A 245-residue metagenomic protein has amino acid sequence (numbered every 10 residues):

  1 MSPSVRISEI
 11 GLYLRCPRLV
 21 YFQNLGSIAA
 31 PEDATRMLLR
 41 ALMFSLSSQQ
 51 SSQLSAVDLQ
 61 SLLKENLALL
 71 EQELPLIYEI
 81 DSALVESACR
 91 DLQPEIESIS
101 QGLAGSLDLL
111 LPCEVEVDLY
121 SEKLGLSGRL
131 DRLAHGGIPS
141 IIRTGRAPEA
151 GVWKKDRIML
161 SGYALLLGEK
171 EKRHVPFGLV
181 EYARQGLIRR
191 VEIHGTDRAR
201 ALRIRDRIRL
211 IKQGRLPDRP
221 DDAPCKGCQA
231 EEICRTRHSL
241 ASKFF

Functional and structural regions predicted by a protein language model:
M1-L133, L240, F244-F245: Metal-dependent nuclease catalytic cores that hydrolyze phosphodiester bonds in DNA/RNA, characterized by
Y13-V20, Q213-F245: Cysteine-cluster motifs in flexible loop/terminal segments that predominantly coordinate metals
G26, G168, R209, I233: Hydrophobic/aromatic-lined pockets within catalytic cores
A29, W153, P176, V191 (+2 more regions): A generic "cationic amphipathic patch" detector
D33-S52, L187-H194, C225-R235: Short amphipathic alpha-helical patches
L107-D206: Mg2+/Mn2+-dependent nuclease catalytic core
D206-Q213: Short Cys/His-rich Zn2+-coordinating modules
